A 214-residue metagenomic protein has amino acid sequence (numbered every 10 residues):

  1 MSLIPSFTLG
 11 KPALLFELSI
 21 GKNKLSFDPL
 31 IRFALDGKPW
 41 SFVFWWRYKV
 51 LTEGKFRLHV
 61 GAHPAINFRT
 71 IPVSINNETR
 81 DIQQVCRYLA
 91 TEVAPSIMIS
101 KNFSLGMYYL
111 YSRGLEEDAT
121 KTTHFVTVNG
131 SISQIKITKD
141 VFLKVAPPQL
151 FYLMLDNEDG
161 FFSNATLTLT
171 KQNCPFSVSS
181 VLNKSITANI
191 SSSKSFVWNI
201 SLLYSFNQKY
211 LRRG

Functional and structural regions predicted by a protein language model:
M1, I20-K22, F27, V60 (+2 more regions): Transmembrane beta-strand segments of Gram-negative outer membrane beta-barrel proteins
M1, T8-G10, R32-I132, V181-G214: Outer-membrane pore/translocation modules
M1-K22: Outer-membrane beta-barrel initiation region
F16, F27-P29, W40-F42, V141 (+1 more regions): One face of beta-strands
I20-K24, Q134-T138, L169-N173: A generic beta-sheet turn/junction motif
S26, K55-R57, S104, F142 (+1 more regions): Membrane-spanning beta-strand positions in outer-membrane beta-barrel proteins
F68, D140-V181, N189-S191, S201-L203 (+1 more regions): Outer membrane beta-barrel transmembrane domains
T122-V141, Y152-D156: Transmembrane beta-strand segments of outer-membrane beta-barrel domains in Gram-negative and organellar OMPs
